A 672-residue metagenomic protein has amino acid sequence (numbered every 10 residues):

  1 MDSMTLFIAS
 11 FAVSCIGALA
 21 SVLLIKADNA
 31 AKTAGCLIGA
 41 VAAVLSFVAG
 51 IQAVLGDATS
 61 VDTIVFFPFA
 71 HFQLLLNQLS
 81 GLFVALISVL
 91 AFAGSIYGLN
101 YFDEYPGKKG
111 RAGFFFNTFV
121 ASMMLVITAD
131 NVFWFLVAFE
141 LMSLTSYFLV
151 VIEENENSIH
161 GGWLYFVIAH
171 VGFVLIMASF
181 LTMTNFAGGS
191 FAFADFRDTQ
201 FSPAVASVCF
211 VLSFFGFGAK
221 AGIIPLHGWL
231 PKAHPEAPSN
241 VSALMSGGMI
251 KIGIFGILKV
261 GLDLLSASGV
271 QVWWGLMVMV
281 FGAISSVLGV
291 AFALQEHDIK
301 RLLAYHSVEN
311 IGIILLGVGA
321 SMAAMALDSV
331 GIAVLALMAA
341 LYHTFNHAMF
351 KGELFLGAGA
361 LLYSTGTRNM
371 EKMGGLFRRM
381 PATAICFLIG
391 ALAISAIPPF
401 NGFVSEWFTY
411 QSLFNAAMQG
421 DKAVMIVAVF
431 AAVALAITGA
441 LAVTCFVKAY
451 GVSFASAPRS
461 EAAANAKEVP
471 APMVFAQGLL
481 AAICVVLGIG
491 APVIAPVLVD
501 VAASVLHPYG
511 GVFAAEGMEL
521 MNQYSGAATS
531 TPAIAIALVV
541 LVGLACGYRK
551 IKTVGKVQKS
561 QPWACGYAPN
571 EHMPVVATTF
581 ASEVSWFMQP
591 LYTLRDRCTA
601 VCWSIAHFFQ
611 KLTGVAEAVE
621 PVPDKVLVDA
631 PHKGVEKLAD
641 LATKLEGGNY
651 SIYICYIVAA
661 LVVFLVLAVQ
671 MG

Functional and structural regions predicted by a protein language model:
M1-A9, F72-L86, L125-V137, V272-M277 (+6 more regions): Membrane-entry segments of alpha-helical transmembrane domains in multi-pass membrane proteins
M1-A9, I16-F114, F186-Q200, D500 (+1 more regions): Transmembrane helix-loop-helix hairpins at membrane boundaries of multipass inner-membrane proteins
C15-L19, G39-G50, A91-F92, F180 (+2 more regions): Hydrophobic core of alpha-helical transmembrane segments in multi-pass integral membrane proteins
L37-G50, H170-A178, F387-P399, A476-V499 (+1 more regions): Hydrophobic alpha-helical membrane-insertion segments
T59-P68, A192-D198, F408-G420, I494-Y524: Membrane-interfacial helical/loop segments at transmembrane boundaries in membrane proteins
L74-S88, P203-F217, A423-G439, A515-V542: Hydrophobic alpha-helical transmembrane segments
A93-G110, F116-F135, T145-E468: Hydrophobic transmembrane alpha-helices and their helix-loop junctions in integral membrane proteins
V493-I536, G547-G672: Aromatic-capped, Gly/Pro-kinked transmembrane alpha-helices
